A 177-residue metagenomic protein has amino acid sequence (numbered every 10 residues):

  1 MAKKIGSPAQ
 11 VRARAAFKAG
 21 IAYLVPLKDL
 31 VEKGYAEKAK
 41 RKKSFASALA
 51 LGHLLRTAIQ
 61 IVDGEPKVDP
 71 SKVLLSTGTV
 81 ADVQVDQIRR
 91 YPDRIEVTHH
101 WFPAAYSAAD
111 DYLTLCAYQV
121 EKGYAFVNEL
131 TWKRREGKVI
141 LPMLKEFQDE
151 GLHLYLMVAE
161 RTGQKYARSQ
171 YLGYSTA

Functional and structural regions predicted by a protein language model:
M1-V83: Long, polar/Ser/Thr-enriched low-complexity segments that form simple helices or flexible linkers at protein ends
D86-A177: C-terminal, beta-strand-rich globular interaction domains
